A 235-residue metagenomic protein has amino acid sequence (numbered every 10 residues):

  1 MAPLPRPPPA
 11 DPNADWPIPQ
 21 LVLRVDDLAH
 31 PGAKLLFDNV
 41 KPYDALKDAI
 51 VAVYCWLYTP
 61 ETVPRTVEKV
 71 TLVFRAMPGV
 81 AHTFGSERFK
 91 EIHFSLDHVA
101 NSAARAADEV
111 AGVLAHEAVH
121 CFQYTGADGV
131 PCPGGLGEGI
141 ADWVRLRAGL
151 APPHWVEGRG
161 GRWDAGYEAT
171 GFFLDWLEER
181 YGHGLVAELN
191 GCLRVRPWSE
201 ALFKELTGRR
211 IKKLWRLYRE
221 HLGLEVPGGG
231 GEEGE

Functional and structural regions predicted by a protein language model:
A2-A10, D164-A165, T170-G171, L177-E235: Pan-zinc metallopeptidase signature
V22-E91: Auxiliary, metal-adjacent structural segments of Zn-dependent hydrolase domains
A33-Y43, V99-R105, E109, G126-P131 (+1 more regions): Second-shell loop/turn segments in exported
A45-D48, A52, E109, V113 (+5 more regions): Extracytoplasmic/secreted proteins, especially bacterial periplasmic and envelope-associated proteins
Y54-T62, V119-D128, R145-L150, E178-G182 (+2 more regions): Sec-exported extracytoplasmic/periplasmic mature domains
W56-V73, G129-P133, P153-E157, V186-C192: Surface-exposed patches in mature extracellular/periplasmic domains of secreted proteins
T71-L114, A118-D128: Active-site scaffold of zinc-dependent metalloenzymes
V130-F172, W176: Post-HExxH zinc-binding segment in Zn-dependent metallohydrolases
